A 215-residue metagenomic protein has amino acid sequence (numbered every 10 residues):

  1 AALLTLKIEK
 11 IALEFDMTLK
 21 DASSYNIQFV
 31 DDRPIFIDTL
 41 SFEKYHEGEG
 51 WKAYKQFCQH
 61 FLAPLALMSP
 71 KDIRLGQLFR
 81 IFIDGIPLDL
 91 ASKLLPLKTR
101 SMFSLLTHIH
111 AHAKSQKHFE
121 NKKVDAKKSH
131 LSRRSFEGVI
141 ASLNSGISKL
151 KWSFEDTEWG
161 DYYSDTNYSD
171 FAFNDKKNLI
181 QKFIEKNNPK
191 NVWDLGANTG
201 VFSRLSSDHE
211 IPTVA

Functional and structural regions predicted by a protein language model:
I11-D16: Protein kinase catalytic-loop region centered on the HRD/HxD motif
T18, S23-S69: Catalytic activation segment of kinase domains across protein kinase-like and atypical kinase folds
K55-K151: N-terminal auxiliary segments of SAM/dcSAM-dependent transferases
L150, Y162-L179: Conserved SAM-binding loop and adjacent beta-strand
N188-N198: Conserved class I S-adenosyl-L-methionine
D194, V214-A215: Conserved SAM-binding loop
T199-I211: Conserved SAM-binding loop of SAM-dependent methyltransferases across substrates and taxa, primarily the Class I
